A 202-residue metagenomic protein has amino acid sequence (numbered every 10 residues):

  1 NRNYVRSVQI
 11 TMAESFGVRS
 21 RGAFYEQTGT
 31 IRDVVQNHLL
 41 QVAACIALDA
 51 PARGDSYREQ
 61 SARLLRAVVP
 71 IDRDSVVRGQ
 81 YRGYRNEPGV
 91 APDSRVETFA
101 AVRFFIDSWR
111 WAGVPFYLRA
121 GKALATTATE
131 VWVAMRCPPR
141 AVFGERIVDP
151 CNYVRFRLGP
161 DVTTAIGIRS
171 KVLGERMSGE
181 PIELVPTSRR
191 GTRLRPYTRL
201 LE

Functional and structural regions predicted by a protein language model:
N1-E202: Secretory/organelle targeting and membrane-embedding segments
